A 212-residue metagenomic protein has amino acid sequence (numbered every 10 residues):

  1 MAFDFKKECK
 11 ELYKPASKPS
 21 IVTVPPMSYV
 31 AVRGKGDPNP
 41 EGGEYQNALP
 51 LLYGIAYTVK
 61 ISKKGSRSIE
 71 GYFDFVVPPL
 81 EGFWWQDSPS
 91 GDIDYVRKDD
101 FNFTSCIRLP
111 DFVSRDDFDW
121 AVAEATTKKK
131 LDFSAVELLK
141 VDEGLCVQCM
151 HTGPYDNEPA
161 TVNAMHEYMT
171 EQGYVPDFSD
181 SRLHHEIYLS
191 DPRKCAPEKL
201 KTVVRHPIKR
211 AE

Functional and structural regions predicted by a protein language model:
M1-E212: A solvent-exposed interaction/effector surface
